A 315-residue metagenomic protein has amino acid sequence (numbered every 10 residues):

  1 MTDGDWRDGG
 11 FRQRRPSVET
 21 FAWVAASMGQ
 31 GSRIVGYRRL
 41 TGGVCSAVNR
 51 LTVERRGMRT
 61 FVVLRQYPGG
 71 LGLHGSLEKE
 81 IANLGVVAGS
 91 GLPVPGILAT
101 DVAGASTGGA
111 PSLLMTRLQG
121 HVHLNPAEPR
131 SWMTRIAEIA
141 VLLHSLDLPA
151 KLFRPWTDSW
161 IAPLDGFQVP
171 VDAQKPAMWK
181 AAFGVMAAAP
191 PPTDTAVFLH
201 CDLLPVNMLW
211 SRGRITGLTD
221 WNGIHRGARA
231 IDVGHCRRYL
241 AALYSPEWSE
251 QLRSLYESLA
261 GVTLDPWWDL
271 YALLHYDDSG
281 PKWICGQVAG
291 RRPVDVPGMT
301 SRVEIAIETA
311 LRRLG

Functional and structural regions predicted by a protein language model:
D5-R12, E247, S258, D278-G315: ATP/Mg2+ or Mg2+-diphosphate-binding catalytic cores that bind nucleotide phosphates or diphosphates via glycine-rich
R15-G31, S145-C201, M299-G315: An alpha-helical support segment within catalytic cores of ATP-dependent transferases
G31-R38: Conserved N-terminal boundary motif of the eukaryotic protein kinase catalytic domain
R38-W156: ATP-binding pocket architecture of kinase catalytic cores
T41, S46-V53, R59, V63 (+1 more regions): Active-site acidic catalytic loop and adjacent metal/ATP-binding pocket of ATP-dependent phosphoryl transfer enzymes
G69, A103, S112-P126, P163-G166 (+1 more regions): A glycine-centered beta->alpha junction motif in the catalytic cores of kinase/phosphotransferase enzymes
P111, Q119, L203-P205, G223 (+1 more regions): Short, glycine/acidic-enriched loop or turn micro-motifs at the edges of active sites
I231-G261, L273-R291: Active-site activation/catalytic loop segments of kinase-like enzymes and analogous catalytic loops in related
